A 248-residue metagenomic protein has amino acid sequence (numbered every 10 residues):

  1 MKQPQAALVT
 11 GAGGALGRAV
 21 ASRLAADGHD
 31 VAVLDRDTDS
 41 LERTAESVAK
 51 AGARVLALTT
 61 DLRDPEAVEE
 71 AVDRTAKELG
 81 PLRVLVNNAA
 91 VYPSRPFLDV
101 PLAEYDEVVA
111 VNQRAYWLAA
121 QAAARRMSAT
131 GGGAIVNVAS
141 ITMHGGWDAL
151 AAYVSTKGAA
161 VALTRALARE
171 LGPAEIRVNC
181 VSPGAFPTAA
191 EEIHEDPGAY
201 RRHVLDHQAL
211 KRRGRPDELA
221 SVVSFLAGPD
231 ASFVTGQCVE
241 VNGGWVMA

Functional and structural regions predicted by a protein language model:
G13-A15: Conserved glycine-rich cofactor-binding loop
V86, G172, R177, V234-G236 (+1 more regions): Short, small/polar-rich loop/turn modules that mediate ligand/substrate recognition or access, typified
P96-F97, E104-V109, V204: Substrate-binding pocket helix/loop in short-chain dehydrogenase/reductase
A120, T156, T164: Active-site helix of classical SDR
R125, R169-P173, S232: Alpha-helical segment proximal to the catalytic Tyr-Lys
S140: Residue(s) in the substrate-gating loop at a strand-loop-helix junction that position the organic substrate next
G145, S224, T235-A248: Short C-terminal tail/terminal secondary-structure segment of NAD(P)H-dependent dehydrogenase/reductase domains
